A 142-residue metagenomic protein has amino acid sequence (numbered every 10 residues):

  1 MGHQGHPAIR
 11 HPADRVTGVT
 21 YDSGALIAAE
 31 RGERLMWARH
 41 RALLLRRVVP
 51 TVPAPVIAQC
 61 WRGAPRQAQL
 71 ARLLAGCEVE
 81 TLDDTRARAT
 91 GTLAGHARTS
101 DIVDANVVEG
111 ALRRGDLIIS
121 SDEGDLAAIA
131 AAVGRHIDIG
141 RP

Functional and structural regions predicted by a protein language model:
M1-V16, L112-P142: Acidic, PIN/NYN-like endoribonuclease modules and their adjacent C-terminal/linker elements
M1-V52, W61-C77: Short, well-structured N-terminal submotif of metal-dependent ribonuclease cores
A25-L26, V56, R86, N106-V107 (+1 more regions): Alpha-helix capping/helix-boundary segments
L26-E30, I57-Q59, A94-R98: Short, flexible loop segments at the rims of nucleotide/cofactor-binding pockets, characterized by
V52, T81, I102, S120-S121: Short beta-strand scaffold positions
Q59, Q69, A89, A128-I129: Phosphate- and divalent-cation-binding pockets in alpha/beta enzyme and binding domains that engage nucleotide-derived
C60, D101-L117: Acidic, metal-associated active-site segment
C77-A97, E109, E123: Acidic catalytic patch
